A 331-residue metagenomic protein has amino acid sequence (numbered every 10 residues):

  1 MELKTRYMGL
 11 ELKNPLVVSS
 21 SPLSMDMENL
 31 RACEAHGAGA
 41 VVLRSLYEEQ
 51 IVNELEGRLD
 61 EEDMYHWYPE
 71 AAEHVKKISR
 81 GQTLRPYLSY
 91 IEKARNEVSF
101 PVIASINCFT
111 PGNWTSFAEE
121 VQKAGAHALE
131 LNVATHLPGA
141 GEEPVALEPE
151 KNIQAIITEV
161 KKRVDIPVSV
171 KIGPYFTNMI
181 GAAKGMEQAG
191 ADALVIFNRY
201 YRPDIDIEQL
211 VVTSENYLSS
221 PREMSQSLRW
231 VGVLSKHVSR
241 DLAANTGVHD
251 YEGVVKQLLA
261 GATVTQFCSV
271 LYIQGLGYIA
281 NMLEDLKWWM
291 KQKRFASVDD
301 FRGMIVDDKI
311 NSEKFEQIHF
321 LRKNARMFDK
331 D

Functional and structural regions predicted by a protein language model:
M1-V17, Y87-N96: N-terminal amphipathic alpha-helix/helix-capping segment at the start of soluble metabolic enzymes
M8, N14-A32: N-terminal binding-site loop/beta-alpha segment at the start of enzyme catalytic domains that lines or forms
L23-S24, Y201, Y272: Short, glycine-/Ser/Thr-/acidic-enriched flexible segments
M27-H66, Q82-I103, N107-A244, H249-F267 (+2 more regions): Alpha/beta enzyme core
P69-I78: Short glycine/proline- and acidic residue-enriched helix-loop micro-motifs that form flexible lids or anion-recognition
Q266-V270, Q274-G275: Helical hairpin unit composed of two closely spaced alpha helices linked by a short loop
Q274-K293, D299-D331: C-terminal extensions of enzymes
